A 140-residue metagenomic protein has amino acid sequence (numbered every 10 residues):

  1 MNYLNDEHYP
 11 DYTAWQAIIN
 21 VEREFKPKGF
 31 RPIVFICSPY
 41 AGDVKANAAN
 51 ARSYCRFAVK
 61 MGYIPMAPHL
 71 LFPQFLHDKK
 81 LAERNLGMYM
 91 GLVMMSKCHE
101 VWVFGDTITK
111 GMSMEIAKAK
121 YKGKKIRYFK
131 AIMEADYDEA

Functional and structural regions predicted by a protein language model:
M1-A140: Catalytic phosphate/metal-binding cores of nucleic-acid and nucleotide-processing enzymes, i.e., regions that mediate
